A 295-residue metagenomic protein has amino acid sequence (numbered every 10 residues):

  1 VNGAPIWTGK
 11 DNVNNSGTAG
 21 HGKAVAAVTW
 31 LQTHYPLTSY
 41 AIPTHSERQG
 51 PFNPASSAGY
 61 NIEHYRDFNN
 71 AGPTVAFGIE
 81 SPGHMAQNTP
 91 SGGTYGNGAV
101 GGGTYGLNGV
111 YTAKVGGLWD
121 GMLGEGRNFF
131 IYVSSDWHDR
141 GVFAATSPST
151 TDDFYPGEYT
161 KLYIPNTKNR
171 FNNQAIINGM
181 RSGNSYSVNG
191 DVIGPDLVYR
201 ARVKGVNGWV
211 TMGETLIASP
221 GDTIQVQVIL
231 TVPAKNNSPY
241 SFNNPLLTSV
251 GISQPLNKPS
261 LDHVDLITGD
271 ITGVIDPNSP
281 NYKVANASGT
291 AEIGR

Functional and structural regions predicted by a protein language model:
V1-R295: Extended, charged catalytic domains and RNA/DNA-binding interfaces, predominantly in divalent-metal-using enzymes
